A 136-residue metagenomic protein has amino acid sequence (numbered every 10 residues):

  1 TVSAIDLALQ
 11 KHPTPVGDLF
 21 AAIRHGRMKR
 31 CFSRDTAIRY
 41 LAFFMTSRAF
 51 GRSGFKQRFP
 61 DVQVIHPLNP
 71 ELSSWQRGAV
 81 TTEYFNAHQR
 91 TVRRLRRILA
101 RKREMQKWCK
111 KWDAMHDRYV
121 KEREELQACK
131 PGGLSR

Functional and structural regions predicted by a protein language model:
T1-R136: Intrinsically disordered, low-complexity linkers and terminal regions that flank or interleave Cys/His-based
